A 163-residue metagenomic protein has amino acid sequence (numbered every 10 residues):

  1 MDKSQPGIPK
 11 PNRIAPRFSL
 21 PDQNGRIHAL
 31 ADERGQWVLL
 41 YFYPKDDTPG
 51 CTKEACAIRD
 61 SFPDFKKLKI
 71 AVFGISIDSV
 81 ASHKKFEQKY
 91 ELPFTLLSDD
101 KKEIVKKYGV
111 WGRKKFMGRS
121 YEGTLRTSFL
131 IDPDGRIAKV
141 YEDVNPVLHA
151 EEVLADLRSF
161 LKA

Functional and structural regions predicted by a protein language model:
M1-A163: Chalcogenol-based redox active-site neighborhoods
